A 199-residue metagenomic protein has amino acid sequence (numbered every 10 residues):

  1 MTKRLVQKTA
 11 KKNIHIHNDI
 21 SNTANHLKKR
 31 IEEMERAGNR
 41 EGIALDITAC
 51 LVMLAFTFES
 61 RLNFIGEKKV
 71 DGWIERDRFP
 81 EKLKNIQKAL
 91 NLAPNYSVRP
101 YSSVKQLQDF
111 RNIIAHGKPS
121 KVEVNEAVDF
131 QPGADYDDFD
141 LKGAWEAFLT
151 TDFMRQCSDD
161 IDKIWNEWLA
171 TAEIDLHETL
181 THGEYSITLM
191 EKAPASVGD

Functional and structural regions predicted by a protein language model:
M1-I47, A195-D199: Charged alpha-helical initiation segments
A10-S21, I43-L51, A55, S97-V104 (+2 more regions): Amphipathic, non-membrane alpha-helical segments in soluble helical-bundle scaffolds
L27, C50, L54-R61, L107 (+2 more regions): Amphipathic alpha-helices that form helix-helix packing interfaces
E32-N39, G66, V70, P119: Short, flexible helix-adjacent loops and helix caps
A44-L45, H182-Y185: Short secondary-structure junction/hinge motifs that connect adjacent elements
T48-N85: Short, contiguous, well-structured surface segments enriched in hydrophobic/aromatic residues
I74-S97, K105: A contiguous binding-surface segment within folded domains or other stable secondary-structure elements
P94-Q106, F110-T181, L189, V197-G198: Charge-enriched, short contiguous segments at helix-coil
